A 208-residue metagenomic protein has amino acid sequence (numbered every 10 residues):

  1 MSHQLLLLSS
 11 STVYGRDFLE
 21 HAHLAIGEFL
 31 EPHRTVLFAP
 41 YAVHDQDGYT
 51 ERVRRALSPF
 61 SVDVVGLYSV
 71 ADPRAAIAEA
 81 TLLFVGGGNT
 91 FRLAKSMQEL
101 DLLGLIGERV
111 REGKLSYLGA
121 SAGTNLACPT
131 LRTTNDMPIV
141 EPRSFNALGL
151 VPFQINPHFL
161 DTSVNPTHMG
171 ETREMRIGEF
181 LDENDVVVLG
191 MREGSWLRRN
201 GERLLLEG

Functional and structural regions predicted by a protein language model:
M1-G86: N-terminal beta1-alpha1 cap of cysteine-dependent amidohydrolase-like domains
S2-Y14, S195-G208: Patatin-like phospholipase A catalytic core
E20-H23, R52, Q98-G104, I139 (+1 more regions): Charged helix-capping and loop-helix junction motifs
V62-S116: Flexible gly/pro-rich beta->alpha loop and the following alpha-helix that scaffold active-site loops
A94-Q98, L103-E112, S116-P166: Class I SAM-dependent methyltransferase SAM-binding "motif I" and its flanking Rossmann-like core
F153-W196, N200-G201, E207: Conserved anion/nucleotide-ligand pocket segment
